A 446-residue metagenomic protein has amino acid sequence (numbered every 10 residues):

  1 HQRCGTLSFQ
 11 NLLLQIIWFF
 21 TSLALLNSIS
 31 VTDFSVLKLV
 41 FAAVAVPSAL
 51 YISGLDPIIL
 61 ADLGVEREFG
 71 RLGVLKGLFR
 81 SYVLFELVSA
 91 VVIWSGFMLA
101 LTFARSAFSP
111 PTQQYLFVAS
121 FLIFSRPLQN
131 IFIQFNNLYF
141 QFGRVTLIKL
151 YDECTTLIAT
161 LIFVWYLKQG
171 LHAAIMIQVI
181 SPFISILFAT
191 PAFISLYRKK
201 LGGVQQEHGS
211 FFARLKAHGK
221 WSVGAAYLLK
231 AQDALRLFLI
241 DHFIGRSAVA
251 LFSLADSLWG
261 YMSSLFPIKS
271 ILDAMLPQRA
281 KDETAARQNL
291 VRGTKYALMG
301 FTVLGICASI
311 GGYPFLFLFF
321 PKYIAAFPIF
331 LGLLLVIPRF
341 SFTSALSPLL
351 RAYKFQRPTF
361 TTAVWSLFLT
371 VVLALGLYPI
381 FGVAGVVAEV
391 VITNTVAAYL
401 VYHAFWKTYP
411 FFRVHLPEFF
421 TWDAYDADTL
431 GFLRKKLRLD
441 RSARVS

Functional and structural regions predicted by a protein language model:
H1, G143, L167, L171-M176 (+3 more regions): Interhelical loop/hinge segments that connect adjacent transmembrane helices in multipass membrane
H1-F20, P47, V83-L87, L116-S120 (+9 more regions): Hydrophobic faces of transmembrane alpha-helices in multi-pass small-molecule transporters and flippases across diverse
H1-L60, L122, L157, K220-S247 (+5 more regions): Signature of the first transmembrane helix
R3-L14, V40, I52-T102, Q114 (+2 more regions): Membrane-water interface segments that mark the loop-to-transmembrane alpha-helix transition
L39, Q113, F117, T146-Y197 (+2 more regions): Hydrophobic alpha-helical transmembrane segments
I52-F69, L138, Y197-R198, W259-T284 (+1 more regions): Helix-loop junctions and terminal segments of transmembrane helices in multi-pass membrane transport/translocation
L101-A119, I310-P338, A384: Interfacial segments at transmembrane-helix termini and the short loops linking adjacent helices
S125-K149, L334-W365: Membrane-interface junctions at transmembrane-helix termini in multi-pass inner-membrane proteins
